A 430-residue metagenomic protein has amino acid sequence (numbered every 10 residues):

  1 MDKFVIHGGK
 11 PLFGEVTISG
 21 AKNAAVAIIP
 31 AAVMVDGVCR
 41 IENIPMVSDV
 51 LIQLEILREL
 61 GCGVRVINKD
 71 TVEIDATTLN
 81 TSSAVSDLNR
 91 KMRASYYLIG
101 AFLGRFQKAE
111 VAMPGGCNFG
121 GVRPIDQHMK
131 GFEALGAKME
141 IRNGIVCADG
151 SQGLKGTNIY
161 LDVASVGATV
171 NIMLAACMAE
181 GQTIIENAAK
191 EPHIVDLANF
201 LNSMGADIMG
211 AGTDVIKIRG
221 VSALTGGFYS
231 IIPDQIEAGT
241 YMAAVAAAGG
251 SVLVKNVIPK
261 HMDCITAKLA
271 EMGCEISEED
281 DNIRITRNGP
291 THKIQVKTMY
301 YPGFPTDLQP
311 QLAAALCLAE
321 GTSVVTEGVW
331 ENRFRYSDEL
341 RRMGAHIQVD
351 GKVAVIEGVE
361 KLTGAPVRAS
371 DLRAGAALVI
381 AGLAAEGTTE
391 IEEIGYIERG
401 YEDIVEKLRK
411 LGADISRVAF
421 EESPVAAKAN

Functional and structural regions predicted by a protein language model:
M1-N430: Short, structured segments at the rim of ligand-binding sites
